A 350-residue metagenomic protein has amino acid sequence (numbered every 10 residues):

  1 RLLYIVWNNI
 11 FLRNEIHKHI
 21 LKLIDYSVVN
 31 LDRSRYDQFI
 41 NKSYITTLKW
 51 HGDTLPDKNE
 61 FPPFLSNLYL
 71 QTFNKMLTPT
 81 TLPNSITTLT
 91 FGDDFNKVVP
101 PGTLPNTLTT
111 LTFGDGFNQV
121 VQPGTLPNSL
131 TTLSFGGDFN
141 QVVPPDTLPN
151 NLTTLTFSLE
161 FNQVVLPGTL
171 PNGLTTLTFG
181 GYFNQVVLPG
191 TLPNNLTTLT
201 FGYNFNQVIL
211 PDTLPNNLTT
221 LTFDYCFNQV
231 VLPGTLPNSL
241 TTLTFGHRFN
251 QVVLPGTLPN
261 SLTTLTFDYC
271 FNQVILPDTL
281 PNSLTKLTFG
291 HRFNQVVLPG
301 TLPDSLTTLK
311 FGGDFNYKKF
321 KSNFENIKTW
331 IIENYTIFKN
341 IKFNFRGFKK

Functional and structural regions predicted by a protein language model:
L2-P79, N84-G92, L108: LRR N-terminal entry segment and analogous cap-like coil->beta motifs
H17, N41, T46, T87 (+6 more regions): Residues marking helix boundaries in flexible regions
N30-L31, T47-P56, N67-M76, T90-K97 (+12 more regions): Concave beta-strand-loop units of leucine-rich repeat
L77-T81, V99-T103, V121-T125, V143-P144 (+8 more regions): The leucine-rich repeat
T80, D94, P100, T107 (+15 more regions): Intrinsically disordered, low-complexity tandem-repeat regions
G300-K350: Leucine-rich solenoid repeat scaffolds
